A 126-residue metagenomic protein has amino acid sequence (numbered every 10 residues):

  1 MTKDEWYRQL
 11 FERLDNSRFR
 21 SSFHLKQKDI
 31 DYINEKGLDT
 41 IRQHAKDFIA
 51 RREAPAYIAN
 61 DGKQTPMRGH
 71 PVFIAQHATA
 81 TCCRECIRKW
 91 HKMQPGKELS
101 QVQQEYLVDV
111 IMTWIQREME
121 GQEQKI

Functional and structural regions predicted by a protein language model:
T2, W6, K89, R117: RNA-interacting cores
T2-I49: Core of compact, soluble alpha-helical bundle domains
A59-T79: Immediate flanking context of iron-sulfur cluster ligation sites
E85-I111: Iron-sulfur (Fe-S) cluster-binding segments and ferredoxin-like electron-carrier domains, especially [2Fe-2S]
Y106-I126: Short Fe-S-cluster ligation motifs
